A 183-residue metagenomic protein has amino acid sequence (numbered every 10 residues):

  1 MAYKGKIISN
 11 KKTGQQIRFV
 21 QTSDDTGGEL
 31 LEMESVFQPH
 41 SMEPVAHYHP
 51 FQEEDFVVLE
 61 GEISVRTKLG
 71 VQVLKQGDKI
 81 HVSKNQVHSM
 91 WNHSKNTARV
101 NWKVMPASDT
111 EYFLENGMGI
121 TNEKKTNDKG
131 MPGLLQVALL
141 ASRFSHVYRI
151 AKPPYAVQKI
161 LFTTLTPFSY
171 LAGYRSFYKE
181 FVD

Functional and structural regions predicted by a protein language model:
M1-Q15, V20-L30, S41-A46, P50-Q52 (+1 more regions): Jelly-roll (double-stranded beta-helix
E32-V36: Short amphipathic
F56: Structured binding elements
L59-E60: A cytosolic small-molecule/anion-sensing beta-strand core signal
